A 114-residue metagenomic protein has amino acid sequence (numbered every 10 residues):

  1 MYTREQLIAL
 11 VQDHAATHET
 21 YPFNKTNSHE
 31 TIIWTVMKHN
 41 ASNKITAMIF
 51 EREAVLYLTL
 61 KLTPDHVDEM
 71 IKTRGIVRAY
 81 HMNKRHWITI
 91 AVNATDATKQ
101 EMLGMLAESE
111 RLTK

Functional and structural regions predicted by a protein language model:
M1-K114: Charge-dense, helix-prone N-terminal extensions
